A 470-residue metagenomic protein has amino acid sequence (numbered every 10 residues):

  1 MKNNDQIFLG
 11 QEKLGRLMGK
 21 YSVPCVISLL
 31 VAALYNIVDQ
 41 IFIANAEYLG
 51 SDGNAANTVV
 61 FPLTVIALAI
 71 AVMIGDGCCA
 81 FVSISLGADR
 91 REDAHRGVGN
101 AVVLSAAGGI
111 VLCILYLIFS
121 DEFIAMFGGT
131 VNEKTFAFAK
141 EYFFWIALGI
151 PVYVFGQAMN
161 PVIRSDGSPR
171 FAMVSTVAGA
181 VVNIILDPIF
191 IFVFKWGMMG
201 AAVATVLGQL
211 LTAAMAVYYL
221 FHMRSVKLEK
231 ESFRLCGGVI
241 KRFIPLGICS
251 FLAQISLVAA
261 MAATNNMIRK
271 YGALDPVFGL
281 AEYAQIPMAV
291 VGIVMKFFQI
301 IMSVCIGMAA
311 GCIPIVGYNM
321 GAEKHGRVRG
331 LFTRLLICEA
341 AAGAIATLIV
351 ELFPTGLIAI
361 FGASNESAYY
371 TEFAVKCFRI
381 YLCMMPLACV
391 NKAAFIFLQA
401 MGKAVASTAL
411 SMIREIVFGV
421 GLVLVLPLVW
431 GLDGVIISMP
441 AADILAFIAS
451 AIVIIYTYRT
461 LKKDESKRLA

Functional and structural regions predicted by a protein language model:
M1-C25, V82-G149, V193-I248, V316-M384 (+1 more regions): Short alpha-helical transmembrane segments in multi-pass integral membrane proteins
G10-L49, P62-G77, F81, S85 (+6 more regions): N-terminal transmembrane alpha-helices
K20-D39, W145, G179, G208-T212 (+2 more regions): Transmembrane helical elements of multi-pass membrane transporters/channels
C25-N36, T64, V72, L104-L117 (+9 more regions): Hydrophobic alpha-helical transmembrane segments in multi-pass membrane proteins
S28, G75, W145-R164, A172-A180 (+6 more regions): Short runs within selected transmembrane alpha-helices of multi-pass transporters and secretion channels
L30, L34-A55, I124-E133, I189-W196 (+4 more regions): Helix-terminus/linker motif at the lipid-water interface of multi-pass membrane proteins
S51-P62, A139, F143, A202 (+3 more regions): Small-residue hotspots at the loop-to-helix junctions and early N-terminal turns of transmembrane alpha-helices
N54-I114, Y153-A172, M288-P354, A388-L410: Small-residue-rich hydrophobic transmembrane alpha-helices
